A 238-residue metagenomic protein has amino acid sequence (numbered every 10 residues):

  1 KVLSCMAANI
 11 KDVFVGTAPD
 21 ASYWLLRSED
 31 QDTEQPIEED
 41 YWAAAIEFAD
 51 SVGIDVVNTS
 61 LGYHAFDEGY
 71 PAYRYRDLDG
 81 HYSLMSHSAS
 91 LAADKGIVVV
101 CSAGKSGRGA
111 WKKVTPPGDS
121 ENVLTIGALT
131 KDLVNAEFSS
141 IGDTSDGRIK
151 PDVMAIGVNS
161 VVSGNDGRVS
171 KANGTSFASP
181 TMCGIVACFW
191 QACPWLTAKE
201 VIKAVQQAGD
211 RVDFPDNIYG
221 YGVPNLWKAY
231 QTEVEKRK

Functional and structural regions predicted by a protein language model:
K1-E38, V52-D55, E68, D94-G96 (+4 more regions): Subtilisin-like serine protease catalytic core
L3-M6, W24-D30, K113, G157-V223 (+1 more regions): Hydrolase catalytic cores
S4, D40, A44-E47, S51 (+6 more regions): Solvent-exposed, polar/charged alpha-helical surfaces in well-ordered, non-transmembrane soluble domains, broadly
E39-W42, I46, F66-R74, C101-V123 (+3 more regions): Active-site-adjacent substrate-recognition loops and nearby beta-strands within hydrolase catalytic domains
A44-D50, T59, H81-Y82, G109-A110: Hydrophobic, small-residue-rich alpha-helical packing segments that form membrane-like cores
D79-G96: Catalytic-core regions built around general acid/base machinery
G104, K228-K238: Secreted peptidase-domain scaffold signal
